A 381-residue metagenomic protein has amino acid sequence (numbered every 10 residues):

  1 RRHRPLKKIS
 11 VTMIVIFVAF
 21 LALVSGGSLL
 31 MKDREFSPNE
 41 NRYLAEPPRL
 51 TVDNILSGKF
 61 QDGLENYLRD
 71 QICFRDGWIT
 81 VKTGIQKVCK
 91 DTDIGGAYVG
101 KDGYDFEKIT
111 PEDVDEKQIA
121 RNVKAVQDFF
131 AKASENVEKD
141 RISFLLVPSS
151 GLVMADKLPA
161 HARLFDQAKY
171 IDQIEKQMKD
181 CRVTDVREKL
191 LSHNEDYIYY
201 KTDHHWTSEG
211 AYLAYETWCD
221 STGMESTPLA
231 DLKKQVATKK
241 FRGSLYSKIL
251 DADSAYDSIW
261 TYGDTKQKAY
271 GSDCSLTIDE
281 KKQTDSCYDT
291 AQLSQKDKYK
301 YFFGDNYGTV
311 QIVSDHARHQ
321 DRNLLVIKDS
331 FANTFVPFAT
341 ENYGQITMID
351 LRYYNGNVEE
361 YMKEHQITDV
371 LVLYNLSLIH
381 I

Functional and structural regions predicted by a protein language model:
R1-I379: Extracellular glycan-modifying ectodomains
